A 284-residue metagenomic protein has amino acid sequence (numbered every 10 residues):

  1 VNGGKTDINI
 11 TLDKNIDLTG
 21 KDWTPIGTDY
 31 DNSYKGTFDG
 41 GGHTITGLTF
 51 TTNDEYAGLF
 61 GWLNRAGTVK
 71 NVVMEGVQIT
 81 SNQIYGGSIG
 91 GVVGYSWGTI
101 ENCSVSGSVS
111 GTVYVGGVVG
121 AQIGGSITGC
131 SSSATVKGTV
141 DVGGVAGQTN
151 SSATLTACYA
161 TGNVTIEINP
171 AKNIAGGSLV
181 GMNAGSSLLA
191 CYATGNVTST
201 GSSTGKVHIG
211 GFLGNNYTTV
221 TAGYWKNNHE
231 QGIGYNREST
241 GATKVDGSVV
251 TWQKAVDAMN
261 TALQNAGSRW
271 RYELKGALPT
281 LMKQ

Functional and structural regions predicted by a protein language model:
V1-Q284: Surface-exposed repetitive/solenoidal architectures
